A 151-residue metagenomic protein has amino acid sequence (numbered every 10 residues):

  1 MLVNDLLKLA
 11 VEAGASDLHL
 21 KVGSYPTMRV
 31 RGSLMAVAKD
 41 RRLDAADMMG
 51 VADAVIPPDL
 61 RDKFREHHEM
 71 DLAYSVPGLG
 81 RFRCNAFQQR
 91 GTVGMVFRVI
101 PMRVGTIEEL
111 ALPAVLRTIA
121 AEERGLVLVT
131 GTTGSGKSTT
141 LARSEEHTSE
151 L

Functional and structural regions predicted by a protein language model:
M1-T132, T140: N-terminal "pre-motor" subdomain/linker immediately upstream of P-loop NTPase catalytic cores
G136: Conserved glycine(s) of the Walker
R143: Internal alpha/beta domain cores that form substrate/cofactor-binding pockets in large enzymes and binding proteins
E146-L151: Conserved small/polar residues in nucleotide/adenosyl-binding loops
